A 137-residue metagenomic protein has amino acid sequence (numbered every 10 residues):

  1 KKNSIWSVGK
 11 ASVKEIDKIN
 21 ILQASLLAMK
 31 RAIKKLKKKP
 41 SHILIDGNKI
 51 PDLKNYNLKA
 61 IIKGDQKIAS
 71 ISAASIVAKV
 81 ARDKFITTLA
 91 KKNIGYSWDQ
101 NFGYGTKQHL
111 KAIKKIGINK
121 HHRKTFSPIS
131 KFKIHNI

Functional and structural regions predicted by a protein language model:
K1-I137: RNase H-like, Mg2+-dependent phosphodiesterase core, and more generally RNA phosphate-backbone-engaging helix-loop
